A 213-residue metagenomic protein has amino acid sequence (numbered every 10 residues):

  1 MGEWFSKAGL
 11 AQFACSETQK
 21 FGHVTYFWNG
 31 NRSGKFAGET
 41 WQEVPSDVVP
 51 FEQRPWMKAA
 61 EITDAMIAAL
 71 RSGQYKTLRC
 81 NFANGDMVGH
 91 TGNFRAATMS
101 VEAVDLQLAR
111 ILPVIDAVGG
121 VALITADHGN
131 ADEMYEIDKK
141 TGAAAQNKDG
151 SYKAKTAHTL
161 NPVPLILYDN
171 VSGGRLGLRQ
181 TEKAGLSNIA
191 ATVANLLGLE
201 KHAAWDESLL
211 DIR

Functional and structural regions predicted by a protein language model:
M1-R213: Feature captures the catalytic ectodomains and active-site-proximal regions of enzymes that hydrolyze or transfer
